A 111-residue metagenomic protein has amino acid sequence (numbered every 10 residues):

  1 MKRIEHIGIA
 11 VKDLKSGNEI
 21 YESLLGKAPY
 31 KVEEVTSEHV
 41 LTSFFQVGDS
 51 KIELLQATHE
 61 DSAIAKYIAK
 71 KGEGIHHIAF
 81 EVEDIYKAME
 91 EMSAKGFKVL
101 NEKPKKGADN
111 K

Functional and structural regions predicted by a protein language model:
K2, I9-K51, A88, A94-G96 (+2 more regions): Core segments of cupin and vicinal oxygen chelate
E5-G8, A79: Residues embedded in well-ordered beta-strands within globular domains across many folds
G8-I9, I64: Short, recurring structural edge motifs at helix starts
I20-E22, K66-A69: A short alpha-helix capping/helix-coil boundary motif
Y30-K31, D61-K66: A short, acidic/glycine-rich surface segment
A57-H59: Short, conserved turn/kink motifs that form compact alpha/beta structural patches or helix kinks used as
Y67-N101: Mid-chain, well-packed structural core segment of small domains
